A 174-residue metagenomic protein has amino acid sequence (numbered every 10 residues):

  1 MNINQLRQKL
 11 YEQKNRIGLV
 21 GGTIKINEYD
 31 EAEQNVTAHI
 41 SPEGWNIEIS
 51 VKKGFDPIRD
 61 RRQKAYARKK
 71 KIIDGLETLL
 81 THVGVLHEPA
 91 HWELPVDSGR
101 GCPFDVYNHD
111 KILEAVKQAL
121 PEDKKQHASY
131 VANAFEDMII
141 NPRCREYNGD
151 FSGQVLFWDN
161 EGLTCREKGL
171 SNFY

Functional and structural regions predicted by a protein language model:
M1-Y174: Short, functionally important secondary-structure microenvironments
